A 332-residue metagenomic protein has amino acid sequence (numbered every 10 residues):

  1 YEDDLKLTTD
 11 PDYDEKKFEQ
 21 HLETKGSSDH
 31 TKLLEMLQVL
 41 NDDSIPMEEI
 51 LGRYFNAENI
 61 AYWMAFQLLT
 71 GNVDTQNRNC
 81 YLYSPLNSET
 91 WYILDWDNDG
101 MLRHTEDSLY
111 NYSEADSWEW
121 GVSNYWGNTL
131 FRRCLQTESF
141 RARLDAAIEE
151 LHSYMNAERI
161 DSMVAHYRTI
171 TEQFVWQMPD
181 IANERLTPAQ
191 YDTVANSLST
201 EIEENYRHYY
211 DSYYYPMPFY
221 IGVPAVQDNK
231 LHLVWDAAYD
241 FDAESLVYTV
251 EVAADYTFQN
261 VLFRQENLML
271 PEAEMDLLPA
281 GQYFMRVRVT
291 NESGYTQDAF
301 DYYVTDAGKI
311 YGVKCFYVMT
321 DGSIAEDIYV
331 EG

Functional and structural regions predicted by a protein language model:
Y1-A65, L69-V73, W118-W120: Internal "kinase-insert"/substrate-recognition segments embedded within catalytic cores of ATP-dependent enzymes
G71, S84-Y213: C-terminal catalytic region of ATP-dependent kinase domains
Y215-P224: Proline-enriched interdomain boundary motifs that mark the N-terminal boundary and often initiate the first structured
N229-L233: Structural beta-strand segments of beta-rich domains
A238-Q259, T296: Solvent-exposed loop/turn segments flanking beta-strands in beta-repeat/beta-sandwich domains
L268-E274: Short S/T/G- and acidic-enriched coil/turn segments that sit immediately N-terminal to beta-strands in beta-sandwich
L277-T296: Beta-strand-rich modules
E292-A325: Extracellular fibronectin type III
